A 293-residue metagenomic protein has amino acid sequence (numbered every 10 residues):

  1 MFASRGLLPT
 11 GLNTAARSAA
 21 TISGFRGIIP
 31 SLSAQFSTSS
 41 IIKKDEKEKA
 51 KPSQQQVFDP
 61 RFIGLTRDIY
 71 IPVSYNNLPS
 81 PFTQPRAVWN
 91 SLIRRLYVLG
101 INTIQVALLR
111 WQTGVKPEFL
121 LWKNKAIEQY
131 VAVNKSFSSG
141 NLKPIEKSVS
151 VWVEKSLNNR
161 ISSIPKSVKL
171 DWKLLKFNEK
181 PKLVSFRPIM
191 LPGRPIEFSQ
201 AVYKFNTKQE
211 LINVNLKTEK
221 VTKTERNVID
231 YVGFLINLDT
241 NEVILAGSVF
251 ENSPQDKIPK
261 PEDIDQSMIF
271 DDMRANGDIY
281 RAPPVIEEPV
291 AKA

Functional and structural regions predicted by a protein language model:
M1-V88: N-terminal mitochondrial targeting presequence
A3, T10, W111-Q112, I145 (+3 more regions): Aromatic-enriched hydrophobic runs in primary sequence
N13, N76-N77, N90, N102 (+12 more regions): Detector for Asparagine
I41-Y75, R187-P289: Exposed beta-sheet edge and beta->alpha loop/turn motif
A87-S185: Core segments of small alpha/beta cavity-forming domains
